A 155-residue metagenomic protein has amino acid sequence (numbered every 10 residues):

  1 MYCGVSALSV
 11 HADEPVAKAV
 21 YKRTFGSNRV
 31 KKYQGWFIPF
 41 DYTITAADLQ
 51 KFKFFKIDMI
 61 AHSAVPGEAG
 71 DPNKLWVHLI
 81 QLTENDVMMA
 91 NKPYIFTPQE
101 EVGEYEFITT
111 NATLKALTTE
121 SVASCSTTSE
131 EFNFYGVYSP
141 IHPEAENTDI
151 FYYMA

Functional and structural regions predicted by a protein language model:
M1-L49, Q81-A155: A short, polar beta-strand/turn micro-motif
I44-G67: Short, surface-exposed polybasic-aromatic patches that bind anionic ligands, especially phosphate groups
G70-L82: Short linear interaction motifs
